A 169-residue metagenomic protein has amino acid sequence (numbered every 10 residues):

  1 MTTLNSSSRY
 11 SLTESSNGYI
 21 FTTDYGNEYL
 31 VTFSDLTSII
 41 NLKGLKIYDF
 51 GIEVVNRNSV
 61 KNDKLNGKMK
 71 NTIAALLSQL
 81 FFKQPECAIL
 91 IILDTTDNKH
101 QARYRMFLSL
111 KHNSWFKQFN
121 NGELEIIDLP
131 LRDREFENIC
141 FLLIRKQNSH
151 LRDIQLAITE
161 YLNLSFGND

Functional and structural regions predicted by a protein language model:
M1-D169: Non-catalytic substrate-recognition and accessory regions of acyl/acetyltransferase enzymes
